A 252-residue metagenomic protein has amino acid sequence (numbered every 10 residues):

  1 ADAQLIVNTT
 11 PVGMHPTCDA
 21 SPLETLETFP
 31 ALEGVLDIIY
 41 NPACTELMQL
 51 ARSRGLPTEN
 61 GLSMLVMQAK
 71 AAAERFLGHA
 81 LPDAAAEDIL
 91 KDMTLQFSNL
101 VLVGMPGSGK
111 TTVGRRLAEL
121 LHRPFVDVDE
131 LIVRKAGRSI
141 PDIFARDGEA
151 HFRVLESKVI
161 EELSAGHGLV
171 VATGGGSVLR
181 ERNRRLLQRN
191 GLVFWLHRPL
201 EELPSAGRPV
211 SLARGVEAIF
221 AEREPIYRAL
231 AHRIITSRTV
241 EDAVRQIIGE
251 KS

Functional and structural regions predicted by a protein language model:
A1-T58, S177-N183: Rossmann-like adenosine-cofactor binding region
I38-S98: Adenosine-phosphate binding glycine-rich loop
E87-Q96, R116, L120, L192 (+1 more regions): NTP-dependent small-molecule kinase module
L102: Hydrophobic anchor at the beta1->P-loop junction of P-loop NTPases
M105: P-loop (Walker A) phosphate-binding loop of NTP-binding proteins
K110: Conserved lysine of the Walker
E130-Q188: ATP-dependent small-molecule kinase phosphotransfer cores that center on conserved nucleotide phosphate-binding segments
R189-I226, L230: A glycine- and Lys/Arg-enriched "phosphate-lid" helix/loop adjacent to the NTP-binding pocket of small-molecule kinases
